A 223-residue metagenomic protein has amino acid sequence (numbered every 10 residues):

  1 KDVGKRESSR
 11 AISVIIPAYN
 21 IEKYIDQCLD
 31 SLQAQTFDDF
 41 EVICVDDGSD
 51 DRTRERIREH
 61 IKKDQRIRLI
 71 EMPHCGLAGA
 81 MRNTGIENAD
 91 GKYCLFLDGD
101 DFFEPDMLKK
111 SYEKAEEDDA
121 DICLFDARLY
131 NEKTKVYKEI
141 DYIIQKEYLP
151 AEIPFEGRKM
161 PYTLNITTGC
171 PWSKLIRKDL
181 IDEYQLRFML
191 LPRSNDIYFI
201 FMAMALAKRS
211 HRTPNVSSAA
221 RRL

Functional and structural regions predicted by a protein language model:
R10-S13, S31, E41, Y198: Cell-envelope/extracellular polymer assembly enzymes that use nucleotide-activated donors
I21-A34: Short, well-formed alpha-helical segments that are part of the catalytic scaffolds of diverse glycosyltransferases
K23-D26, D51-H60, R66-L69, F102 (+1 more regions): Acidic helix N-cap motif at the loop->helix transition within catalytic regions of sugar-transfer enzymes
S31, D46-E55, H74: A conserved acidic beta->alpha catalytic loop
D39-G48, R68-M72, G99: Short beta-strand/loop segment that forms part of the nucleotide-sugar
M72-A89: Glycine-rich, basic loop-to-helix element that forms the pyrophosphate-binding segment of sugar-nucleotide handling
C94: Short aromatic/hydrophobic "clamp" motif used to bind/position activated sugar donors
G99-P214, S218-L223: Donor-binding/catalytic cores of nucleotide-activated saccharide and glycerol-phosphate transferases/polymerases
